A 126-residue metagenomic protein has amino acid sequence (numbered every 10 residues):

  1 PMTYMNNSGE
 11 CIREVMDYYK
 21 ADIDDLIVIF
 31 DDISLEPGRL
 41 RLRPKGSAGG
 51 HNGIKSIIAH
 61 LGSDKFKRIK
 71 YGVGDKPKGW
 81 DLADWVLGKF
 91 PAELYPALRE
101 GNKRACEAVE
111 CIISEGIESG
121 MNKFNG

Functional and structural regions predicted by a protein language model:
P1-P44, K55-I69, K76-D81, G88 (+1 more regions): Nucleotide and nucleotide-moiety/phosphate-recognizing core
A48: Conserved TIR/SEFIR loop-to-helix hotspot centered on a Trp-containing motif with a nearby acidic residue
H51: Catalytic beta-strand-to-alpha-helix segment of the class III nucleotidyl cyclase homology domain
